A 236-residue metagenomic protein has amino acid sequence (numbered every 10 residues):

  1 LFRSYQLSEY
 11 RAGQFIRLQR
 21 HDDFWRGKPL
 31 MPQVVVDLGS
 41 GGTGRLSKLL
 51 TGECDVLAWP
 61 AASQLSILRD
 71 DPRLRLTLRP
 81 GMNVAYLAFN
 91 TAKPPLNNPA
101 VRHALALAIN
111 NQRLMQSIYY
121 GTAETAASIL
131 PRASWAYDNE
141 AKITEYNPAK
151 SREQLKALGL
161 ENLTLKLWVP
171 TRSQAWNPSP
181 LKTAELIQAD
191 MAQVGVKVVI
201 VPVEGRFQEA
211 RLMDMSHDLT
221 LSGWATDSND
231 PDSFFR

Functional and structural regions predicted by a protein language model:
L1: Conserved small/polar residues in nucleotide/adenosyl-binding loops
Q6-E9, F15-R20, N97-A189, Q193: Append "and occasionally in soluble cytosolic enzymes with long acidic Gly/Pro-rich linkers
H21-I67, A184, K197-V199: Ligand-site clamp/hinge motif
G42, A58-Q64, N111, L130 (+1 more regions): Beta->alpha turn/N-cap motifs
T43-E53, D70-D71, P99-A100, E185-V194 (+1 more regions): Short helices/loops that flank or line small-molecule/ion binding pockets
S66-L78, S216, D230-R236: Ligand-binding "clamshell"
L78-N90, A133-S134: Periplasmic-binding protein-like
S128, E209-R236: Acidic-aromatic pocket-rim loops
